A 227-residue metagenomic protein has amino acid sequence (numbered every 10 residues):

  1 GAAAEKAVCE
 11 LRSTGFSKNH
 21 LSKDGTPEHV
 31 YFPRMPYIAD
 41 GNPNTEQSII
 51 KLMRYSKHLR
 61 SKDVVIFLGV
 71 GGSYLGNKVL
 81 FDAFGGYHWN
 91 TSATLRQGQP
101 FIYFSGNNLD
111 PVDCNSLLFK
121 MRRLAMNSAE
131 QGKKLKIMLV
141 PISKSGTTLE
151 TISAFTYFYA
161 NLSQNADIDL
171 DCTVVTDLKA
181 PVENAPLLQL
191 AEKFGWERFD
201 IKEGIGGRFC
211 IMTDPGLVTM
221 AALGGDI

Functional and structural regions predicted by a protein language model:
G1-L59: Extended, charge-enriched "interface" segments that sit outside catalytic cores
K57-I227: Glycine-rich phosphate-binding loops that contact phosphosugars or nucleotide phosphates
